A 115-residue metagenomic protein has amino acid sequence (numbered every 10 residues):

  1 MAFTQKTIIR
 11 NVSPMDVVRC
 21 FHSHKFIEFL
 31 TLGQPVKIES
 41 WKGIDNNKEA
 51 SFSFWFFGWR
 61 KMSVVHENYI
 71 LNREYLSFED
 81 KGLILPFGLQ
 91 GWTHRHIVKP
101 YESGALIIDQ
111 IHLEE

Functional and structural regions predicted by a protein language model:
M1-K48: Hydrophobic ligand-binding cavity/cleft-lining segments
M1-K6, Y75, G91-T93, L106-I108: Intrinsic-disorder/low-complexity, polar/charged segments enriched in Ser/Thr/Lys/Arg/Asp/Glu/Gln
Q5-T7, M62-I70, T93-P100, I111: Hydrophobic/aromatic beta-strand elements that line small-molecule binding cavities or substrate pockets in beta-rich
I8-S13, W55-F57, K99, H112-E114: Solvent-exposed residues in well-ordered beta-strands and their adjoining turns, especially edge/terminal strands
N11-M15, G43, N68-Y75, I97-I108: A short, structured loop/turn motif at beta-sheet edges
K25-F29, I38-P86: Glycine-rich portal/gate segments that line the openings of hydrophobic small-molecule binding cavities
Q34, M62, S103: Residue-level signal for beta-strand positions within conserved beta-sheet cores that form or flank
G82-E115: Beta-strand/loop substructures that line and gate deep hydrophobic ligand-binding cavities in soluble
